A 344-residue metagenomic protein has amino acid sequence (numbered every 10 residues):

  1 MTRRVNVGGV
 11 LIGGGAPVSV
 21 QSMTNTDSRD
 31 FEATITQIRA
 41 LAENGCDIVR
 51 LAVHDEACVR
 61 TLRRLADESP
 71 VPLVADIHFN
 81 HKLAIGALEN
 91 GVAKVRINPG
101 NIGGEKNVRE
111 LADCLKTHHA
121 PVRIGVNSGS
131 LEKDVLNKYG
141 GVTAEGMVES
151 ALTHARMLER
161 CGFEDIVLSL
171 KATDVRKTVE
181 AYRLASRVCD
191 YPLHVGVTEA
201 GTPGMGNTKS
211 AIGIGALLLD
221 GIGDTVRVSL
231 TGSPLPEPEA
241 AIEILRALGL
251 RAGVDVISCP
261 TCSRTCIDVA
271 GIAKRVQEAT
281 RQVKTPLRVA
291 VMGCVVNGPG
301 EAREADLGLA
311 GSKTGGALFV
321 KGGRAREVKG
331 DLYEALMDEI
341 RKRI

Functional and structural regions predicted by a protein language model:
M1-M23, K116, E278: N-terminal amphipathic alpha-helix/helix-capping segment at the start of soluble metabolic enzymes
G15-A33, A52-H54, V71-F79, V135-V148 (+1 more regions): Active-site mouth loops of central-metabolism enzymes
V18-T24, D47-L51, L73-I77, V95-I97 (+6 more regions): Hydrophobic faces of well-ordered beta-strands that scaffold small-molecule active sites in alpha/beta enzyme cores
N25, D30-F31, A42-A66, R96-G104 (+1 more regions): Glycine-rich, proline-tolerant flexible connector loops at the mouths of alpha/beta enzymes
E56-I77, E110-V122, Y182-L193, V276-T280: Alpha-helix-loop-beta-strand connector modules within alpha/beta enzyme cores
E68-V71, L88-V95, K116-H119, S186-P192 (+3 more regions): Glycine-enriched alpha-helix->loop->beta-strand junction motifs that scaffold or abut catalytic
K82-R123: Hydrophobic or amphipathic alpha-helical targeting/insertion segments
V126-N127, V135-K284: Catalytic alpha/beta core domains of metabolic enzymes, predominantly
